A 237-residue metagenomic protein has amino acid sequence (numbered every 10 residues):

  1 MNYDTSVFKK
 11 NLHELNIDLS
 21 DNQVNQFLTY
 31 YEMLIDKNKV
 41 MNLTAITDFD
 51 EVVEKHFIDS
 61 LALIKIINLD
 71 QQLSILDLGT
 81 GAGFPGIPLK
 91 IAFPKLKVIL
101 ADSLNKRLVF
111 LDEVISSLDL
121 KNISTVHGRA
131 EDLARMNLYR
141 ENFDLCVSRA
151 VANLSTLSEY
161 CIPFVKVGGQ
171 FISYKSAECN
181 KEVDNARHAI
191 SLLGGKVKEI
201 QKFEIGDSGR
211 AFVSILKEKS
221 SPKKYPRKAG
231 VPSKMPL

Functional and structural regions predicted by a protein language model:
M1-Q72, L76, D112-I123: Class I SAM-dependent transferase core
L34, L89, K175, I215: Residue-level signal for inorganic ion chemistry
L61-A150, S158: Conserved SAM/SAH cofactor-binding pocket of Class I
F93, V165-V167: Helix-to-beta-strand junctions that scaffold the AdoMet/dcAdoMet cofactor pocket in Class I SAM-dependent enzymes
R107-V109, C179, V183: Short alpha-helix immediately C-terminal to the canonical SAM-binding loop
A150-V151, S176, K219: Short glycine-/small-residue-rich Rossmann-like dinucleotide-binding loops
G168-E178: Conserved beta-strand signature within the Rossmann-like core of class I S-adenosyl-L-methionine
D184-L237: SAM/dcSAM-binding transferase cores
